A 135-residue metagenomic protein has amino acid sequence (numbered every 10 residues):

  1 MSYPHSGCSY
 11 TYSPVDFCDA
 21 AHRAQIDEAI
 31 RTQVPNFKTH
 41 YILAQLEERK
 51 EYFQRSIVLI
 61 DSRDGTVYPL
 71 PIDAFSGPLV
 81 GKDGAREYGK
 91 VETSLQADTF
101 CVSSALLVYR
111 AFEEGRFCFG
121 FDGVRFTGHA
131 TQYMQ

Functional and structural regions predicted by a protein language model:
M1-C8, S13, Y88-Q135: Acidic, small-residue rich beta-repeat scaffolds with periodic aromatic anchors
M1-Q33: Terminal domain-start segments
D27-N36, G84-A97: Structural signature of eukaryotic scaffold interfaces centered on beta-propeller domains
Q33-P69: Mid-length scaffold segments of soluble, non-membrane domains
R49-K50, F75-S76, L106-V108: A short acidic, glycine/proline-enriched capping/turn motif at secondary-structure boundaries, especially helix N-cap
Y52-I57, G84-E87, F112-E114: Short, surface-exposed coil-to-beta transition loops
V67-L70, G84, F126: Glycine-rich loops and low-complexity Gly/Arg-rich segments that provide flexible linkers or classic glycine-based
I72-D83: Surface-exposed loop and turn segments in beta-propeller and other repeat-based domains that flank or scaffold
